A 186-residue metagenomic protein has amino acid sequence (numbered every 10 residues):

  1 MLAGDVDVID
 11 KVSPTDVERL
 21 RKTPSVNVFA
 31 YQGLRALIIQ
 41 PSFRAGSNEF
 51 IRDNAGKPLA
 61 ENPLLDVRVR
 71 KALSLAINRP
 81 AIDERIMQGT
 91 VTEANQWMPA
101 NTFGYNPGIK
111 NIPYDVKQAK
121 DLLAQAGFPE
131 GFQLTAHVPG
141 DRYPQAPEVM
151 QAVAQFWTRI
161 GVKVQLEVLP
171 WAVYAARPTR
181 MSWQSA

Functional and structural regions predicted by a protein language model:
L2-I86, T92, T102-A186: Extracytoplasmic/periplasmic ligand-capture domains
Q96-M98: Flexible hinge/switch segments at interdomain interfaces of large molecular machines
